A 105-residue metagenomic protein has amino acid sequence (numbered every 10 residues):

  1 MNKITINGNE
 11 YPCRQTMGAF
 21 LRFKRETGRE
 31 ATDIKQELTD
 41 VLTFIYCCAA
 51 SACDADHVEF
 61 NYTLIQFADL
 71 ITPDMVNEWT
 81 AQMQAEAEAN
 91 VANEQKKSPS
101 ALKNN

Functional and structural regions predicted by a protein language model:
M1-I6, E10, G18-L21, R25-T39 (+1 more regions): Charged interaction scaffolds used for protein-protein
D40-S51: Short, hydrophobic/amphipathic alpha-helical patches that form generic packing surfaces within helical domains
